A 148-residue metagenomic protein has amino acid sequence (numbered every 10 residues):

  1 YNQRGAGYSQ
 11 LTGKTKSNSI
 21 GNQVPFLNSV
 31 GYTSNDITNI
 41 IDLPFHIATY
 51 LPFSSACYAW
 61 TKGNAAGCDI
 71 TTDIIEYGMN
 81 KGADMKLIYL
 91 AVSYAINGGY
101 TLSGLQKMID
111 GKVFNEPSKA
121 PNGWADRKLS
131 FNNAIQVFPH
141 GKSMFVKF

Functional and structural regions predicted by a protein language model:
Y1-A65, N80, D84: Peptidoglycan-targeting cell-wall enzymes and recognition modules
G7-S9, T15, T33, D69 (+5 more regions): Compositionally biased, intrinsically disordered low-complexity regions
T12-T15, W60-G67, G78, G99-Y100 (+1 more regions): Sec/Tat-exported extracytoplasmic proteins
S17, D84, I88, S118-W124: Short, structured coil/loop segments at alpha-helix boundaries
I20-L27, I70-I74, V92, L105 (+1 more regions): Generic structural signal of hydrophobic/aromatic residues within well-ordered alpha-helices of folded domains
S54-Y58, L90, Y94, L129-N132: A generic structural signal for well-ordered alpha-helical surface patches
T72-D110, E116: Acidic helix/loop microenvironments that form the catalytic cleft of cell-wall polysaccharide enzymes
N97-F148: Low-complexity, Gly/Ser/Thr/Pro-rich intrinsically disordered linker/tail segments
